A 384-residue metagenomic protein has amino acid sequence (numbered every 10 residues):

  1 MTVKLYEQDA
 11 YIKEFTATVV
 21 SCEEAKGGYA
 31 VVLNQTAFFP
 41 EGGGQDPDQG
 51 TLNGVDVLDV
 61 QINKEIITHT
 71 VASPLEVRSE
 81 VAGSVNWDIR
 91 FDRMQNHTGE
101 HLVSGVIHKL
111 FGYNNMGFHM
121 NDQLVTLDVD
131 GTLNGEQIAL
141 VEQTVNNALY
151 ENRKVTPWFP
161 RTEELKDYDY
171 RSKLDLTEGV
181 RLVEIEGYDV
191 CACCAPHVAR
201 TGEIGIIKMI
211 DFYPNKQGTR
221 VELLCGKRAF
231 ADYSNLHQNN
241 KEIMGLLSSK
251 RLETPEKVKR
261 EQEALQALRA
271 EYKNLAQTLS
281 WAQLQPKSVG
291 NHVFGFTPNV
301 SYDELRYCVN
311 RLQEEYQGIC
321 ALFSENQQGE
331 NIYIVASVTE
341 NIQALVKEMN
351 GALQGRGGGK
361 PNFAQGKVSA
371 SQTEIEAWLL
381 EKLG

Functional and structural regions predicted by a protein language model:
M1-G384: A glycine- and charged-residue-rich anion-binding loop/surface
